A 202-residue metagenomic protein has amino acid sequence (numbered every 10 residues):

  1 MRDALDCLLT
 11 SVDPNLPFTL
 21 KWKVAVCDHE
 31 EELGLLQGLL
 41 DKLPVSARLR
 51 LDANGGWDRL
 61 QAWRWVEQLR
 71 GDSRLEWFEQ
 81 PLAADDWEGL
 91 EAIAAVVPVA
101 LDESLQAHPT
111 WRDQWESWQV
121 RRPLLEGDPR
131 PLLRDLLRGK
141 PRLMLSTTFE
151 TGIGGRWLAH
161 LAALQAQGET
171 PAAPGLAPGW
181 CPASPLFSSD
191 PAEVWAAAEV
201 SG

Functional and structural regions predicted by a protein language model:
M1-R2, K23-C27, D52-D58, Q80-D85 (+4 more regions): Active-site beta-loop-alpha junctions enriched in small/polar residues
M1-V97: Metal-dependent enolase-superfamily TIM-barrel catalytic cores that perform enediolate-based chemistry
D6, L69-R70, A95-V99, Q165-A166 (+1 more regions): Short, charged low-complexity intrinsically disordered segments located at boundaries of structured domains
S11, E91-I93, Q114, A159-H160 (+1 more regions): Short, surface-exposed amphipathic charged segments that create phosphate/polyanion-binding patches used for binding
L43-A47, G71-R74, R138-L143, A163-P171: Structural alpha-beta junctions
R59, T148-G202: Flexible C-terminal active-site loop/helix
R59-L69, E88, Q106-W115, G127-D135 (+1 more regions): Catalytic cores of alpha/beta
P81-A83, E88-M144: A beta-strand-loop signature enriched in Asp, Gly, Thr, and Trp that corresponds to the sialidase/neuraminidase Asp-box
